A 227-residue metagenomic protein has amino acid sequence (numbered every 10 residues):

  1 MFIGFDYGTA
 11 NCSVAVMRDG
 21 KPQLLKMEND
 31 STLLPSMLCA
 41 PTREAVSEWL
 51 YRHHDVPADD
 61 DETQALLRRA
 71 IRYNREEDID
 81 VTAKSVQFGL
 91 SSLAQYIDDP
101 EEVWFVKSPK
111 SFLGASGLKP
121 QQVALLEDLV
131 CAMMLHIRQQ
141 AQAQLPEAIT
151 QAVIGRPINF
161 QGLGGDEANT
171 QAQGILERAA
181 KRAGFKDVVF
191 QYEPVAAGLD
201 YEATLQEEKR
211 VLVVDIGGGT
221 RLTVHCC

Functional and structural regions predicted by a protein language model:
M1-L24, E101-E102, Y201-C227: Gly/Thr-rich phosphate-binding beta-strand-loop-beta motif of the actin/hexokinase/Hsp70
A10, T150, K186: Short acidic/polar active-site loop segments enriched in Thr and Asp
C12, L38, P109, M134 (+4 more regions): Conserved structural-core and active-site-/substrate-pathway-adjacent residues in large, well-folded domains of enzymes
Q23-E177, K181: Phosphate-binding loop and its immediate beta->loop->alpha context in nucleotide/phosphate-handling enzymes
A141-P146, I158, Q171-L212, I216-G217: Hydrophobic, small-residue-rich alpha-helical packing segments that form membrane-like cores
